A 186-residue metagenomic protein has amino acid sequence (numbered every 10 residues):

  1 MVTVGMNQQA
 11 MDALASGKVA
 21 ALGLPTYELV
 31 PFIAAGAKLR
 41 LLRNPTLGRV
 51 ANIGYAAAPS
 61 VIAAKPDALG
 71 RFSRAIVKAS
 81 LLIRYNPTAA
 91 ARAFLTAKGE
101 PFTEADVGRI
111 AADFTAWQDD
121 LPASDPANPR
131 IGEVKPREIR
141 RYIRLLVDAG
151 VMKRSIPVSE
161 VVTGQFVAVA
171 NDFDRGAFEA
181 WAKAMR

Functional and structural regions predicted by a protein language model:
M1, V19-A20, E133: Residue-level marker of alpha-helix boundaries and capping positions
M1-M6, L41: Short beta-strand-to-loop elements that line the ligand-binding cleft of bilobed periplasmic-binding protein-like
M6, T46, T163-F166: Residues that form or immediately flank small-molecule/cofactor binding pockets and catalytic motifs
Q9-D106: Pocket-lining segment of extracytoplasmic ligand-binding domains
L14-V19, F32-A34, G108, D148-R154 (+2 more regions): Mature, folded catalytic cores of secreted/periplasmic enzymes
K65-K153: Secondary-structure end/capping motifs
R140-R186: Conserved C-terminal helix/tail region of periplasmic/extracytoplasmic solute-binding proteins
